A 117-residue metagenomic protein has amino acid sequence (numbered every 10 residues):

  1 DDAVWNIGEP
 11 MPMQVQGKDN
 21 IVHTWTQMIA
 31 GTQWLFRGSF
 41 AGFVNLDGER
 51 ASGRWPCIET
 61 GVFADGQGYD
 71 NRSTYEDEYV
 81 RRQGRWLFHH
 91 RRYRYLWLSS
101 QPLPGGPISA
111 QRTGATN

Functional and structural regions predicted by a protein language model:
D1-P56: A solvent-exposed, acidic/Ser-Thr-rich amphipathic alpha-helical stretch
R37, Y95, T116-N117: C-terminal-biased regions
R37-S39, Y69-E76: Short, surface-exposed coil-to-beta transition loops
G42, I58-E59, T74-E78: Hydrophobic alpha-helical segments of small multi-pass membrane proteins
S52, R72-P102: Short beta-strand edge/turn micro-motifs at domain boundaries
E59-G61, R94-Y95: Short, surface-exposed beta-strand-loop junctions and turns on beta-sheet-rich folds
T60-G68: Short, cysteine-centered beta-strand-loop-beta hairpins and adjacent loop/turn segments enriched in charged/polar
S99-N117: Acidic/histidine-enriched, glycine/proline-rich intrinsically disordered or flexible terminal extensions
